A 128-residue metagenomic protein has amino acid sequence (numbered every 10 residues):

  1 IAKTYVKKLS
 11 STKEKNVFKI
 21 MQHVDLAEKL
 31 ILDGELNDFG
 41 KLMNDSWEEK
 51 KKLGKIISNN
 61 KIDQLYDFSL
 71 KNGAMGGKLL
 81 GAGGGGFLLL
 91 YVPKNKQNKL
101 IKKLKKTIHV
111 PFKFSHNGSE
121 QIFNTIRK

Functional and structural regions predicted by a protein language model:
I1-G76, L89-K128: C-terminal nucleotide
G85: Glycine-rich active-site/cofactor-binding loop and its immediate structural neighborhood
